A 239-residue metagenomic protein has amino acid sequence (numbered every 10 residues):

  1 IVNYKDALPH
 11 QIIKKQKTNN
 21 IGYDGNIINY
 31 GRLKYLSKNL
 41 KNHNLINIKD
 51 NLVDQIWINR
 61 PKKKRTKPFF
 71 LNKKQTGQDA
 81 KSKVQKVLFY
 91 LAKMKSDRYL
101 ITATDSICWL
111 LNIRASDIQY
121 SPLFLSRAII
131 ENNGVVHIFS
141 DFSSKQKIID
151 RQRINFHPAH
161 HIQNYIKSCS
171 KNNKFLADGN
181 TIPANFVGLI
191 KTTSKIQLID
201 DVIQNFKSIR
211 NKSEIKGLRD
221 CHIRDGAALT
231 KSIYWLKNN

Functional and structural regions predicted by a protein language model:
I1-N239: Active-site neighborhoods and metal-handling regions in enzymes and metal-associated proteins
